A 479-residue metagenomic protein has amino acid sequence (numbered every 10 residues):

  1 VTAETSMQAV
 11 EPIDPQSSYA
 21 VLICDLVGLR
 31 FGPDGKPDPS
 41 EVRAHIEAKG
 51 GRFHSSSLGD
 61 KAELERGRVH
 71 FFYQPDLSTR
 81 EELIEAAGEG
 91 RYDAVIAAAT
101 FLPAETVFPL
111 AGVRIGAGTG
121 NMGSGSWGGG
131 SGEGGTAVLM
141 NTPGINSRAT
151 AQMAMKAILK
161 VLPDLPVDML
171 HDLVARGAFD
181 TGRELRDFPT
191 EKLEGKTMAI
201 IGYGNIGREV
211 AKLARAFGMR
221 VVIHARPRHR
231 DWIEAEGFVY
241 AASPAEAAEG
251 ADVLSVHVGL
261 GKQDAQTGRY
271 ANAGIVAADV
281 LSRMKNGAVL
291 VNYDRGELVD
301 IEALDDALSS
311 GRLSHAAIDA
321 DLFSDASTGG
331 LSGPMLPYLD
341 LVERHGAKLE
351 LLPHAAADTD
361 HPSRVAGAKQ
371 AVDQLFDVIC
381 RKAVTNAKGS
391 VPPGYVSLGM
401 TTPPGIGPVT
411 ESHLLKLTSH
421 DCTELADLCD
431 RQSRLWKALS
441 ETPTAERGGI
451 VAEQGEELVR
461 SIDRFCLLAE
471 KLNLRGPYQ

Functional and structural regions predicted by a protein language model:
V1-Y92: N-terminal glycine-/charge-rich "phosphate-binding" loop or analogous flexible N-terminal tail
I13-D14, A104-G112, G130-G134, D279-N286 (+2 more regions): Short, conserved loop/helix-junction motifs that constitute active-site signature segments in enzyme catalytic cores
G88-V174, T190-E191, N473: Phosphate/diphosphate ligand-binding glycine-rich loop within oxidoreductases
A151-V167, A216-F217, K369-K382: Oxidoreductase and adenylate-handling cofactor-binding alpha/beta cores
M169-E209: Glycine-rich NAD(P)-binding loop of Rossmann-like domains
V210-A214, M284: Aromatic pocket-lining residues of Rossmann-like dinucleotide-binding sites
R228-S332, A469, G476: Rossmann-like adenosine-cofactor binding region
G287, Y293-Q479: Rossmann-like dinucleotide-binding domain for NAD(H)/NADP(H)
